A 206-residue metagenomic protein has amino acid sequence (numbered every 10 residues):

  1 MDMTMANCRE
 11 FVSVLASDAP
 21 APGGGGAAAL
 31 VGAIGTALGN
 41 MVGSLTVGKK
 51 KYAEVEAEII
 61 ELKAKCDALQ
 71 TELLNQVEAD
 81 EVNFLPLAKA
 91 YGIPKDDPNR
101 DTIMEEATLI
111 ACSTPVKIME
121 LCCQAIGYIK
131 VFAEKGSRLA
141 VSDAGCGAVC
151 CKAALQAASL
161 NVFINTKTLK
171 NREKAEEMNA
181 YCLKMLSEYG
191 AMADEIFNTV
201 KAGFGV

Functional and structural regions predicted by a protein language model:
M3-A21: Short, hydrophobic/aliphatic alpha-helical segments
S17-N40, A140-A158: Conserved phosphate/anionic-ligand binding catalytic regions in large, soluble enzymes, centered on
L30-I34, L62, L69-Q76, A107 (+6 more regions): Amphipathic alpha-helix face/heptad-repeat signature
M41-A53: Transmembrane signal-anchor/signal-peptide helices with a preference for the extracytoplasmic
K50-K89, M185: A structural-propensity feature for long, helix-poor, extended segments
A79-Y91, A193-V206: Long, charge-rich low-complexity segments
D80-V149, A153, N165: Amphipathic alpha-helical interface segments
A125-Y128, A140-T199, V206: Preference for long, well-ordered alpha-helical segments
